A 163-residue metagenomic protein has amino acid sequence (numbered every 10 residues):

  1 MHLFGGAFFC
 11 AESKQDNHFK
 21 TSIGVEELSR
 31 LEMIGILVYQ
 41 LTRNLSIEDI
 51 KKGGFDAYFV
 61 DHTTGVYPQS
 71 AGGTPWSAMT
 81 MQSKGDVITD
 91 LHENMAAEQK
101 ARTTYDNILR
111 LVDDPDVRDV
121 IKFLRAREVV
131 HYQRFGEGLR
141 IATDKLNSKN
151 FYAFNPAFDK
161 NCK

Functional and structural regions predicted by a protein language model:
M1-K163: Non-heme di-metal
